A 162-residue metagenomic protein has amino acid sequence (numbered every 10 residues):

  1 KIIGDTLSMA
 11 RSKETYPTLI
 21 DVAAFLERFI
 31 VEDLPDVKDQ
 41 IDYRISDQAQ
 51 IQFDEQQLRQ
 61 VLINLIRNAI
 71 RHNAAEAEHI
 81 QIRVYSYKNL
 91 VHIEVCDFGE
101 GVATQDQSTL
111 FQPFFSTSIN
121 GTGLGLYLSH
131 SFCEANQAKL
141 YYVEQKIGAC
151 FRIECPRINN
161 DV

Functional and structural regions predicted by a protein language model:
S12-T15, Q50-F53, T117: Conserved micro-motifs of the catalytic ATP-binding
Q40-Q50: Conserved catalytic submotifs in the C-terminal HATPase_c
A77-N89: Short beta-strand/loop element within the Bergerat-fold HATPase_c
D97: Acidic ATP/Mg2+-coordinating residue in the GHKL
V102-F114: Short conserved segment of the HATPase_c
G125, S129: Short alpha-helical Gxxx[C/S/T] motif in the catalytic ATP-binding
